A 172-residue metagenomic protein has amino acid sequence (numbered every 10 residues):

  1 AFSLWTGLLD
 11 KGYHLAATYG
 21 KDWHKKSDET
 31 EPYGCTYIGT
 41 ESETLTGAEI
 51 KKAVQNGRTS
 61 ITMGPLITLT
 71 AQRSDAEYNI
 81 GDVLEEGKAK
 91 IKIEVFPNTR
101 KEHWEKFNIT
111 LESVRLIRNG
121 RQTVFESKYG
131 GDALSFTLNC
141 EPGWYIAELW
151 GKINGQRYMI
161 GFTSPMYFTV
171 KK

Functional and structural regions predicted by a protein language model:
A1-D10: Substrate-binding surface in catalytic domains of secreted glycosidases
K11-A16, K21-K172: C-terminal functional module detector
